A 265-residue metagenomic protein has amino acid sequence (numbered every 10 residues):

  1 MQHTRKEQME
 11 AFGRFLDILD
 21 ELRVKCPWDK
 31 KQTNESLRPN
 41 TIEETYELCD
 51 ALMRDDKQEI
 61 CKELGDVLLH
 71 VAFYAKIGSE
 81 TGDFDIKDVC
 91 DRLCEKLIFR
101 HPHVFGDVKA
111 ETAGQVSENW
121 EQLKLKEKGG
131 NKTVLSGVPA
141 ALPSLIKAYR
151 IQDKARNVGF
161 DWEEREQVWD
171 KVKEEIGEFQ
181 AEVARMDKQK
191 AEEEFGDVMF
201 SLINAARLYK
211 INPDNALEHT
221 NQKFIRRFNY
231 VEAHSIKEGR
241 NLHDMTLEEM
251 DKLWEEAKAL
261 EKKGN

Functional and structural regions predicted by a protein language model:
M1-E63, L69-F195, M199-N265: Flexible "arm" and connector segments at domain edges
